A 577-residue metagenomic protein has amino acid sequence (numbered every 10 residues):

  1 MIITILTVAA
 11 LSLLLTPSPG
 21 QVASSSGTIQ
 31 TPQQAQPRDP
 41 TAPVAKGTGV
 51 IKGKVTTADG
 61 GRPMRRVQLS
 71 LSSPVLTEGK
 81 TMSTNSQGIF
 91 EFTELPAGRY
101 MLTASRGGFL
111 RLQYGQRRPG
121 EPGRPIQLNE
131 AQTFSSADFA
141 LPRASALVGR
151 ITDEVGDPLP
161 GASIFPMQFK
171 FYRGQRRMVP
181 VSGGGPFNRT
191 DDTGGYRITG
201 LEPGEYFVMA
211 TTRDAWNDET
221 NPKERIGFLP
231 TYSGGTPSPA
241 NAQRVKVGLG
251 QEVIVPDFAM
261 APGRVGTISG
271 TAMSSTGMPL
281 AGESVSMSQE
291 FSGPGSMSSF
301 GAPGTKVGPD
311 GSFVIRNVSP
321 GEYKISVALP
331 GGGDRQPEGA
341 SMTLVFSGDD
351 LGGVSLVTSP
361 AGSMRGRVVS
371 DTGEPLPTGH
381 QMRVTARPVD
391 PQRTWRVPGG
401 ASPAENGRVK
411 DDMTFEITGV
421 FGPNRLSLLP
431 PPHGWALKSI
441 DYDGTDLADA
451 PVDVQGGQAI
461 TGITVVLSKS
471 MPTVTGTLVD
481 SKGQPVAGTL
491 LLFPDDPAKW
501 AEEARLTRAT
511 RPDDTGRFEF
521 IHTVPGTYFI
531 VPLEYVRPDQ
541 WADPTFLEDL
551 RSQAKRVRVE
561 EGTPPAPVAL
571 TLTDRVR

Functional and structural regions predicted by a protein language model:
I2-R577: Long luminal/extracellular ectodomains of secretory-pathway precursor proteins
